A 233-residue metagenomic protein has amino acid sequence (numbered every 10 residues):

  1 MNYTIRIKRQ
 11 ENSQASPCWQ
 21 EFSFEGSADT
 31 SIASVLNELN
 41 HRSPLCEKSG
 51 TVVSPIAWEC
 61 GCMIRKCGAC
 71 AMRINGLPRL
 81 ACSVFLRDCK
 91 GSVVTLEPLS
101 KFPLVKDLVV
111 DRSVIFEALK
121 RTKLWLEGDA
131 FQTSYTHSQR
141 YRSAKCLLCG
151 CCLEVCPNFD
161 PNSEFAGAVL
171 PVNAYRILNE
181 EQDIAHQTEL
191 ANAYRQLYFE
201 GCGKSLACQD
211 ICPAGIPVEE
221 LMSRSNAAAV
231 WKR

Functional and structural regions predicted by a protein language model:
M1-F22: Eukaryote-biased recognition of intrinsically disordered, low-complexity regulatory segments
C18-S34: Short, flexible N-terminal segments of the mature chain
E25, I74-G76: Short strand-turn-strand beta-turns centered on an Asx-Gly dipeptide
T30-S54, S92-R233: Ferredoxin-type iron-sulfur electron-transfer modules in oxidoreductases and energy-metabolism complexes
E38, A57, A69-I74: DNA-contacting interfaces and partner/effector-binding or oligomerization modules in DNA-centric proteins
I56, C60-I64: Serine/threonine-rich, repeat-prone extracellular segments and beta-strand-based repeat modules of secreted/surface
